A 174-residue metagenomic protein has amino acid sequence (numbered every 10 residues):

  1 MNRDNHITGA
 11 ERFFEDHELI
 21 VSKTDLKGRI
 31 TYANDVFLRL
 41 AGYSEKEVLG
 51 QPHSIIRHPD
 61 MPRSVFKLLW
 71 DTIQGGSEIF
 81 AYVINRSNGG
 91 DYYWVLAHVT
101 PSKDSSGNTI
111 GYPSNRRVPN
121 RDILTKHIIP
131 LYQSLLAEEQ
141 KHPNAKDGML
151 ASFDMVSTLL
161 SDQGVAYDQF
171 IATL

Functional and structural regions predicted by a protein language model:
N2-L135: Sensory/regulatory domains in signal-transduction proteins
I110-P113, R117-L174: Juxtadomain coupling helices with adjacent low-complexity linkers
